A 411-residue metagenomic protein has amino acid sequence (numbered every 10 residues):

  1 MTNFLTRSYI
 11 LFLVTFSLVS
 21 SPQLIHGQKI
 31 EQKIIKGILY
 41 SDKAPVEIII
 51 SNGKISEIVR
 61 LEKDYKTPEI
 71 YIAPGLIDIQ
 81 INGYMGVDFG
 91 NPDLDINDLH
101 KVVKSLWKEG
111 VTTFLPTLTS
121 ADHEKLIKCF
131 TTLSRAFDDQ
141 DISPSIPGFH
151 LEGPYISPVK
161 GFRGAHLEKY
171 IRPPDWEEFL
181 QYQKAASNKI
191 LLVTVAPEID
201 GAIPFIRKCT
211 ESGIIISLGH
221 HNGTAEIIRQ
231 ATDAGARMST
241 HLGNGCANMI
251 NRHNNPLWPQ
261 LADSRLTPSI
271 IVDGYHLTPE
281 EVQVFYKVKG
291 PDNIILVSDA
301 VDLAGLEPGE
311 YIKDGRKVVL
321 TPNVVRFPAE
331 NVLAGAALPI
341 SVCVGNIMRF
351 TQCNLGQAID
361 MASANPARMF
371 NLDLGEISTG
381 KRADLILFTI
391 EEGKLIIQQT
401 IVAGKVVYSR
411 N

Functional and structural regions predicted by a protein language model:
T2-T6, P22-E62, K405-V406: N-terminal metal-binding scaffold of metallo-dependent hydrolase/deaminase domains
Y9-S21: Bacterial N-terminal signal peptides
Q28-K36, V59-H100, K104: Replace "His-x-His-based motif
N82-D88, H100-C129, P144-S157, A186-E198 (+3 more regions): Divalent metal-dependent hydrolysis catalytic cores, especially in the metallo-beta-lactamase
G90, W176, L180-L306: Active-site core of metal-dependent hydrolases
S157-K184: Conserved phosphate-binding/catalytic loop of the ribokinase/pfkB sugar-kinase fold
W258-I270, G274, Y286-S298, A304-F388: His/Asp/Glu-enriched, well-ordered alpha-helical/loop segment that forms or immediately abuts the divalent-metal
R368, S378-N411: C-terminal cap of metal-dependent C-N hydrolases
